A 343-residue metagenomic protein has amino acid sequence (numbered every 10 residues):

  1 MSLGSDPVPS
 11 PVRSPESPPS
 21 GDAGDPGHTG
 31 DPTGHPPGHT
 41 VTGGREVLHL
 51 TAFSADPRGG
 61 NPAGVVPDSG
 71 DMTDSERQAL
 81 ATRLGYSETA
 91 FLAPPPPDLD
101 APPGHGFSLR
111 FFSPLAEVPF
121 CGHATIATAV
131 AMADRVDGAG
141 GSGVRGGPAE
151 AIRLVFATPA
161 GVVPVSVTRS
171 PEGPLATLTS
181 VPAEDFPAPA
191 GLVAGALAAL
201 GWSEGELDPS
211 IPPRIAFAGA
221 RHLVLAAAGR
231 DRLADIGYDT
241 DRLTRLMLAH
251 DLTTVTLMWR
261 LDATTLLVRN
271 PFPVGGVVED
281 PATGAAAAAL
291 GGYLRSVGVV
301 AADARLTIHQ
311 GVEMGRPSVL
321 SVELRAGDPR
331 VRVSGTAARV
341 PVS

Functional and structural regions predicted by a protein language model:
S2-S20, G30-F120, I126-S343: Active-site proximal loop and beta-alpha junction motif in alpha/beta enzyme cores
G27: Carbohydrate-interacting regions of secretory-pathway proteins
